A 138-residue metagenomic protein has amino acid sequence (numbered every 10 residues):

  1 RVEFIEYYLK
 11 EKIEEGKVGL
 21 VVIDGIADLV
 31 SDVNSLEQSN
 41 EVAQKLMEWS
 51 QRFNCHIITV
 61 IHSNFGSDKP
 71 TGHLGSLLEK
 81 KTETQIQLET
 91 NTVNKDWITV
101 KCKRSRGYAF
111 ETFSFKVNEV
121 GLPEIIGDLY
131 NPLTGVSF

Functional and structural regions predicted by a protein language model:
R1-E37, E41, V120, L129-V136: Conserved inter-motif catalytic segment of the P-loop NTP-binding fold
L20, D28, E37-D128: Phosphate-binding/switch region of NTP-binding enzymes
L78, V136-F138: Generic low-polarity alpha-helical segments
